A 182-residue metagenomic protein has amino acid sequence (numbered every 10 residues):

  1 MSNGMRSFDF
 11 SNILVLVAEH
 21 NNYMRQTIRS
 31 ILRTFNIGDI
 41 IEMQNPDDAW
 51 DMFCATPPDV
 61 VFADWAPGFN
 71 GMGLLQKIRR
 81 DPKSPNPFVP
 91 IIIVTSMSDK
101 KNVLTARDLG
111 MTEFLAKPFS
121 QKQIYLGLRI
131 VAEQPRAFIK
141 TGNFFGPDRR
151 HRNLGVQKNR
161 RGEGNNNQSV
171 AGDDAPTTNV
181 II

Functional and structural regions predicted by a protein language model:
F8, E133-I182: CheY-like receiver
S11-Y23, I28-L32, V61: Conserved acidic segment of CheY-like receiver
R29, G73, S98-E113, I139: Alpha4 helix (beta4-alpha4-beta5 surface) of REC/receiver domains from two-component response regulators
E42-V60, G68: Acidic, metal-coordinating helix/loop segments flanking the phosphotransfer/catalytic sites of two-component signaling
D59-P82: Conserved phosphotransfer microenvironments
D59-V60, G110-A116: Conserved phosphoryl-transfer motifs of two-component systems
F119-R129, R136, K140: C-terminal output helix
